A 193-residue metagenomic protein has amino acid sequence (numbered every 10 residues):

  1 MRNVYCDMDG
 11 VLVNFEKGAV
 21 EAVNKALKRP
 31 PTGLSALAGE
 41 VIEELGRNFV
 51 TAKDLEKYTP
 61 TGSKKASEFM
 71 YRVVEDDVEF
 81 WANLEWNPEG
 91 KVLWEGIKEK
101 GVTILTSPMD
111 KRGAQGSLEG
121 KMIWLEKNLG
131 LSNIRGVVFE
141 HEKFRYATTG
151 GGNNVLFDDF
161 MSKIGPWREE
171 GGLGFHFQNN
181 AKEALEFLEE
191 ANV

Functional and structural regions predicted by a protein language model:
M1-R72: Active-site neighborhood of HAD-like aspartate-dependent phosphohydrolases
D7, L105-S107, F157: Short hydrophobic segments within beta-strands
V11-V13, G18-A19, E99, P108-R112 (+3 more regions): Short, solvent-exposed loop/turn segments at secondary-structure junctions
V73-E79: Short glycine/proline- and acidic residue-enriched helix-loop micro-motifs that form flexible lids or anion-recognition
W81-W86, G90-K121, L125: Substrate-recognition element of Asp-dependent hydrolases with the DxDx(T/V) motif
G120-M122, L129-L156, F160-K163: Donor nucleotide-activated moiety binding/catalytic core segment of transferases that use nucleotide-activated donors
R145-G151, E186-V193: Short amphipathic alpha-helix with an adjacent loop that forms part of the alpha/beta core around
N154-E190: Acidic, Mg2+-coordinating phosphoryl-transfer loop and its flanking beta/alpha structural elements, shared across
